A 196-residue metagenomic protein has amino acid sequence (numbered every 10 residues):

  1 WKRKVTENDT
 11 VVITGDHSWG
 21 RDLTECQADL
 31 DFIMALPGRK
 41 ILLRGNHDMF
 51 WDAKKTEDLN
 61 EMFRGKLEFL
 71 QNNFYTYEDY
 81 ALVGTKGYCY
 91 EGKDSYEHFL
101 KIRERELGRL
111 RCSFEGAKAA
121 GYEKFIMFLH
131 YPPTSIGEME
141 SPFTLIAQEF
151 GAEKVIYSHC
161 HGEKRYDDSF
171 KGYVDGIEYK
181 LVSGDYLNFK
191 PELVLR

Functional and structural regions predicted by a protein language model:
K2-E7, Y96-F99, G121-Y122, R196: Acidic, histidine-bearing metal-coordination/catalytic regions of metal-dependent phosphoesterases
K2-Y77, M139-G151, D175-S183: Core catalytic region of metal-dependent phosphoesterases/phosphodiesterases, especially metallo-beta-lactamase-like
V11, F125-M127, V155: Receiver (REC) domain switch-region micro-motif
S18-T24, N46-K54, T76, C89-K93 (+3 more regions): Active-site environment of divalent metal-dependent phosphoester hydrolases
A35, D48-M139, L145: Conserved catalytic scaffold of divalent metal-dependent phosphoesterases
L43-G45, T85, F128, S158 (+1 more regions): Generic beta-sheet signal
T76, K101, E115, L145-F150 (+1 more regions): Binuclear metal-dependent phosphoesterase catalytic core
